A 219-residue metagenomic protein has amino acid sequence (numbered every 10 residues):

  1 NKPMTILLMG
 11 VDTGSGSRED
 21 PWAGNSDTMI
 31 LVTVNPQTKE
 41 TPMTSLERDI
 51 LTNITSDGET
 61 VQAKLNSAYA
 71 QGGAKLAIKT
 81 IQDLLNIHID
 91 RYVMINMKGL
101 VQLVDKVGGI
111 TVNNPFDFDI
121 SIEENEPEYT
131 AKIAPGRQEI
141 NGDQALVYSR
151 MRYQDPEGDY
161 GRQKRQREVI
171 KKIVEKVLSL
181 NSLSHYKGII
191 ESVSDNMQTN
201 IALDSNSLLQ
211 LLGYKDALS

Functional and structural regions predicted by a protein language model:
N1-S219: Non-catalytic, solvent-exposed segments at the cell envelope interface
